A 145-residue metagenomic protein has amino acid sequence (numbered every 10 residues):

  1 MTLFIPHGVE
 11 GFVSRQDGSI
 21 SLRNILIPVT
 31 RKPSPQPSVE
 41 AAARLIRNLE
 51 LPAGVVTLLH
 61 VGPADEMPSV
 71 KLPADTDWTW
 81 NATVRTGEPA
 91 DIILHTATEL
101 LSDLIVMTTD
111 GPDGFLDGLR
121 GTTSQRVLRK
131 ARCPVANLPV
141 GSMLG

Functional and structural regions predicted by a protein language model:
M1-E40, R47, L51, R129-G145: Intrinsically disordered or low-complexity boundary/linker segments at protein termini and domain junctions
S19-T83, L104: Small/aliphatic-rich secondary-structure junction motif
P37, I92, G114: Phosphate- and divalent-cation-binding pockets in alpha/beta enzyme and binding domains that engage nucleotide-derived
V84-A90: Charged docking surfaces used in two-component/phosphorelay signaling
L100: Active-site charged/polar residues at nucleotide-handling catalytic sites that mediate phosphoryl, nucleotidyl
M107-K130, V140-G145: Glycine-rich, Arg-bearing micro-motifs that act as flexible, cationic patches
